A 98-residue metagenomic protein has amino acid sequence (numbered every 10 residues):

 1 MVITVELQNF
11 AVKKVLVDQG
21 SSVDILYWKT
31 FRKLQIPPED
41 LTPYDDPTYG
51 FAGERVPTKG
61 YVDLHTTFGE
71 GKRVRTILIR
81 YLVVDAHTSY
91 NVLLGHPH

Functional and structural regions predicted by a protein language model:
M1-H98: Conserved catalytic and ligand/cofactor-coordination microenvironments
